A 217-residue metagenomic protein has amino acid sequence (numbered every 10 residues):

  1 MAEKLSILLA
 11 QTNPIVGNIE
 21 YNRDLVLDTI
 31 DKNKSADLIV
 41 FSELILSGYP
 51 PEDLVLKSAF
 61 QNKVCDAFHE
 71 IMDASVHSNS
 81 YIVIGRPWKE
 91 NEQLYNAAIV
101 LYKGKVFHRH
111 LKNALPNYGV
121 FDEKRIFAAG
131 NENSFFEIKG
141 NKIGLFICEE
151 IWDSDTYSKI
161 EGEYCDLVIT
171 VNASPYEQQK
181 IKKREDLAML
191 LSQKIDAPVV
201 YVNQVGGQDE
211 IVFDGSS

Functional and structural regions predicted by a protein language model:
M1-S217: Enzyme catalytic cores with a strong preference for nitrogen-chemistry domains
